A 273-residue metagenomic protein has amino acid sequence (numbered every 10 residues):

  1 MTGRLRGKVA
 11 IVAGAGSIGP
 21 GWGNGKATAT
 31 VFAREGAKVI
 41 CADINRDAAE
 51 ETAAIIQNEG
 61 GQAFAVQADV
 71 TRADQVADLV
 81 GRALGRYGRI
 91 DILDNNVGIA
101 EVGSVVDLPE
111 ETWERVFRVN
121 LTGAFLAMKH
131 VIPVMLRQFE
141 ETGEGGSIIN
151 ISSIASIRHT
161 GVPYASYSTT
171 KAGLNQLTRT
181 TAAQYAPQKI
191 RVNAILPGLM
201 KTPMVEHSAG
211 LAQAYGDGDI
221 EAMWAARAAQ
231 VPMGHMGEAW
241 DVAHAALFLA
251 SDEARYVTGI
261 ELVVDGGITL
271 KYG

Functional and structural regions predicted by a protein language model:
G3-I40: Canonical Rossmann dinucleotide-binding motif of NAD(H)/NADP(H)-dependent dehydrogenases/reductases, specifically
S104-V105, P109-F117, R227: Substrate-binding pocket helix/loop in short-chain dehydrogenase/reductase
M128, T170, T178: Active-site helix of classical SDR
P133, A183-Q184, R255: Alpha-helical segment proximal to the catalytic Tyr-Lys
S153: Residue(s) in the substrate-gating loop at a strand-loop-helix junction that position the organic substrate next
A186, R191, V257-G259: Short, small/polar-rich loop/turn modules that mediate ligand/substrate recognition or access, typified
A246-L247, T258-G273: Short C-terminal tail/terminal secondary-structure segment of NAD(P)H-dependent dehydrogenase/reductase domains
